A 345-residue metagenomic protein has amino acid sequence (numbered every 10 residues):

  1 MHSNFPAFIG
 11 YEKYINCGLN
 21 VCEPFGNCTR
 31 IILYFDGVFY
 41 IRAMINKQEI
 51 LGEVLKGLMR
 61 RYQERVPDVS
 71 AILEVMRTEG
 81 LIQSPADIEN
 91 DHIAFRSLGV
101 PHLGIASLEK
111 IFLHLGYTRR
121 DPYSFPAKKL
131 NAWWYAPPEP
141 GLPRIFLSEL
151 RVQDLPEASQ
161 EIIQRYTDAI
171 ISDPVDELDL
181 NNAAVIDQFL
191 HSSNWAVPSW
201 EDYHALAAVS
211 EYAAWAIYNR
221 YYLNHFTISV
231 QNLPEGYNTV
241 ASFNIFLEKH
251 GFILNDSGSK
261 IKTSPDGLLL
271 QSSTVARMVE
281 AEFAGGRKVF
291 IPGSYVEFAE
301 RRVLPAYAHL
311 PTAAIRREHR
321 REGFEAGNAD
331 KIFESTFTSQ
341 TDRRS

Functional and structural regions predicted by a protein language model:
P6, E12, G26-T29, V38: Low-complexity intrinsically disordered segments
A7-F8, G18: Short, low-complexity, intrinsically disordered N-terminal modules that encode targeting/processing signals
Y14-I15, I32: Juxtamembrane/membrane-water interface recognition
I31-A43: Short, Lys/Arg-enriched N-terminal segments with co-localized hydrophobic residues within the first ~10-30 amino acids
I45-E109, H114-S345: Extended, well-ordered protein cores
